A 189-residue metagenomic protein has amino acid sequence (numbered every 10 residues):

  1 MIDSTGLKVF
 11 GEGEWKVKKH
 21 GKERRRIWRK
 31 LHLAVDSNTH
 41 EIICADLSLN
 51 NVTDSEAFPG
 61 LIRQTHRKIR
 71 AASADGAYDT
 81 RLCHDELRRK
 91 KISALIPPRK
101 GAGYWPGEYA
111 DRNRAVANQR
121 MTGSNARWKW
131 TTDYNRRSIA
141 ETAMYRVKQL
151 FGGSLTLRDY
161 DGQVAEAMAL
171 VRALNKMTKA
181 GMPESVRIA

Functional and structural regions predicted by a protein language model:
M1-K100, Y104-P106, K148, E166-V171 (+2 more regions): Polybasic low-complexity intrinsically disordered regions
G76-Q149, L157: Helix-centered, glycine/charged polyanion-binding patches within enzymatic domains that contact phosphate-containing
A126-A189: Basic, amphipathic alpha-helical segments enriched in Lys/Arg and hydrophobic/aromatic residues
